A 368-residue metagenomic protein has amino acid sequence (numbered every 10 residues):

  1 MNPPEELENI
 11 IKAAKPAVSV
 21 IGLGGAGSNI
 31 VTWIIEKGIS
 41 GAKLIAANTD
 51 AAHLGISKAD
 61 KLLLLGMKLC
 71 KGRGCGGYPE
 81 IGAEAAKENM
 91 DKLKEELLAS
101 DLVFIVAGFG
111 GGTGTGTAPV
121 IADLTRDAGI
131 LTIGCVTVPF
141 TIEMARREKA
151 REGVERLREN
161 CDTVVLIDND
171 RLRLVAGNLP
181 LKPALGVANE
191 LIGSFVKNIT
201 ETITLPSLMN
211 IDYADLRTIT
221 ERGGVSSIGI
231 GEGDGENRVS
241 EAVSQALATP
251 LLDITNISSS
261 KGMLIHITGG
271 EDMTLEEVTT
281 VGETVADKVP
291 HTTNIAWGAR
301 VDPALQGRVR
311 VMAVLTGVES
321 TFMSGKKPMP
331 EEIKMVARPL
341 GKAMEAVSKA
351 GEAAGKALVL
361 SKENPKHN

Functional and structural regions predicted by a protein language model:
M1-N368: Tubulin/FtsZ superfamily GTPase core signature
